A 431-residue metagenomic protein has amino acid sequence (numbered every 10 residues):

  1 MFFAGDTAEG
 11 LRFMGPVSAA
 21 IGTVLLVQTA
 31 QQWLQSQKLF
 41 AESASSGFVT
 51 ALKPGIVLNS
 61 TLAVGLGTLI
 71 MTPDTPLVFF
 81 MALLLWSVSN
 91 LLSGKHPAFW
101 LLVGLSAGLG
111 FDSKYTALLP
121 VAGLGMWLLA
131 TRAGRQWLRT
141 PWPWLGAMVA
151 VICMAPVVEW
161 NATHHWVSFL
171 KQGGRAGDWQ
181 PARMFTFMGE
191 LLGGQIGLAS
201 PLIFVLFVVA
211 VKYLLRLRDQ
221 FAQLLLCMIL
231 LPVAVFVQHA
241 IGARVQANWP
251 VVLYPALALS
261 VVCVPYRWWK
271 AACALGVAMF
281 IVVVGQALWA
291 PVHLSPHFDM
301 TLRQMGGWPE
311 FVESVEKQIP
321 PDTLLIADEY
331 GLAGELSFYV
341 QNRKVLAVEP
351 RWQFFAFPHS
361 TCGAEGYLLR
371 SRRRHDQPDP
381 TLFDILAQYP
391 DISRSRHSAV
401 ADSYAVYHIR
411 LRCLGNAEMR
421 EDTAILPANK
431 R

Functional and structural regions predicted by a protein language model:
F13-F40, L83: Transmembrane-helix motifs of polytopic, lipid-linked glycan transferases
L25, P76-S93, F99-A107, L257-S260: Specific aromatic-rich, kink-prone transmembrane helix
Q31-L34, A44-S45, L84-W100, V209 (+1 more regions): Membrane-interface transmembrane helices that cradle and orient dolichyl/undecaprenyl
A51-L62, A107, F111, G125: Short helix- or helix-capping micro-motifs that position conserved polar/aromatic residues at function-defining sites
A63-L77: Short acidic/glycine- and proline-prone juxtamembrane loop motifs at membrane-interface regions of multi-pass membrane
V121-D219, V237: Transmembrane-lumen/periplasm boundary regions of multi-pass, lipid-linked membrane glycan transferases
L230-V233, G242-K270: Hydrophobic/aromatic-rich transmembrane helices and adjacent perimembrane loops
A247, W269-P321, Y330-Q353, L369-H408 (+1 more regions): Membrane-proximal, lumen/periplasm-facing interface regions of secretory-pathway glyco- and lipid-modifying enzymes
